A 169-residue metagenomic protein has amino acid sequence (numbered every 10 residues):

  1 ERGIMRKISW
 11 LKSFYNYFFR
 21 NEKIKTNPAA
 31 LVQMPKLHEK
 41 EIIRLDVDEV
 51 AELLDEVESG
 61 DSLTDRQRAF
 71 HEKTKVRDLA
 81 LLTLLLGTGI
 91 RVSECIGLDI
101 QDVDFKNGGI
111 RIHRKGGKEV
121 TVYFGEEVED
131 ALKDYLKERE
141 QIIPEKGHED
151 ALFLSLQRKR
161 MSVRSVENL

Functional and structural regions predicted by a protein language model:
E1-L169: Conserved catalytic core of the tyrosine transesterase superfamily
